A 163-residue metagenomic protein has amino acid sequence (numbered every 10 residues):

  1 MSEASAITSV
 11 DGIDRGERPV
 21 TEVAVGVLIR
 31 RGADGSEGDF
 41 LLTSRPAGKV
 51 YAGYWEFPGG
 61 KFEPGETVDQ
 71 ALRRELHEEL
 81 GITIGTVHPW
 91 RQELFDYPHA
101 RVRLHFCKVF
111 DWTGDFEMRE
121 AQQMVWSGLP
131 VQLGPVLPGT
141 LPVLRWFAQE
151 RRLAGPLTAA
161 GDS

Functional and structural regions predicted by a protein language model:
E3-L41, Q92: Conserved N-terminal beta-strand and adjoining loop/helix that marks the start of the Nudix/MutT-like hydrolase domain
R30-D34, P46, F110-D115, L129-V131: Short loop segments at secondary-structure junctions
E37-E78: Conserved Nudix-box catalytic region and its N-terminal flanking loop in Nudix hydrolases and closely related
E79-T86: Short secondary-structure junctions
T83, Q92-F116, Q123-V125: Active-site-adjacent beta-strand/loop module that shapes the phosphate/pyrophosphate-binding cleft
K108, F116-R151: NUDIX/MutT-family hydrolases
